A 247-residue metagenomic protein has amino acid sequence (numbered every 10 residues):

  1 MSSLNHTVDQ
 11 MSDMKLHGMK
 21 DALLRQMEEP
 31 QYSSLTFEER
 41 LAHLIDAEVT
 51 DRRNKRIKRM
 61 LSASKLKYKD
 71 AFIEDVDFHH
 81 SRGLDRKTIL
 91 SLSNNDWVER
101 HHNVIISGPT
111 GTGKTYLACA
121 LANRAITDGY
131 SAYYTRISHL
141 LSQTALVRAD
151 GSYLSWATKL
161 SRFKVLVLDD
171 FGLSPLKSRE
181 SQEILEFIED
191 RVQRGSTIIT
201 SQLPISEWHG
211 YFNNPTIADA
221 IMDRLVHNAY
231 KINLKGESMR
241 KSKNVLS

Functional and structural regions predicted by a protein language model:
M1-D9, S242-S247: Intrinsically disordered, low-complexity and often Lys/Arg-enriched segments
S12, H17-K69: Interdomain "pre-motor" coupling segment immediately N-terminal to P-loop NTPase/helicase cores
L23, T135, H139-V147, G151-S161 (+1 more regions): Replace "adjacent to P-loop NTPase cores in ATP/GTP-dependent enzymes" with "adjacent to NTP-binding cores
A71-N95: N-terminal pre-Walker A segment at the start of P-loop NTPase domains
V76, A118, R136: Conserved hydrophobic/aromatic pocket- or pore-lining residues that grip, position, or stack substrates in active sites
V98-V104: Pre-Walker A (Motif I) flank of P-loop NTPase domains
I106-Y130: Walker A/P-loop
